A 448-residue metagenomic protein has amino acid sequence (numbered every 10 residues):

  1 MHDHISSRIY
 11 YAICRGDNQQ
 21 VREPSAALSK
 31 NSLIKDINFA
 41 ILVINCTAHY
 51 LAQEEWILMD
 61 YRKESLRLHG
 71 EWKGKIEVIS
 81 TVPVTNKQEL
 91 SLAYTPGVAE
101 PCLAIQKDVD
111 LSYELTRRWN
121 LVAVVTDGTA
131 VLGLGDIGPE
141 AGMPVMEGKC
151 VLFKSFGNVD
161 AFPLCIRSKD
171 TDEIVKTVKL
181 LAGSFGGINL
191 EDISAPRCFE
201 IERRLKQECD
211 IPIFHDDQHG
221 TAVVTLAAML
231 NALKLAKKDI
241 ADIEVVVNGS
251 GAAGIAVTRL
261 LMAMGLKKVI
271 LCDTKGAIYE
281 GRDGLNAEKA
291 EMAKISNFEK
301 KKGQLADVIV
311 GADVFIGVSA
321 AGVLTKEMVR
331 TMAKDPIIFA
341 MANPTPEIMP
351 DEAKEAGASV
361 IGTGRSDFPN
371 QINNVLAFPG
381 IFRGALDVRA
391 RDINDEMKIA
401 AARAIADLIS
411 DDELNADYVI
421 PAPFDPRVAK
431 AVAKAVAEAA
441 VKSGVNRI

Functional and structural regions predicted by a protein language model:
H4, Y11-A12, D17, P24 (+2 more regions): Short terminal hydrophobic/aromatic SLiMs and anchors at protein ends
N38-L58: Short, Lys/Arg-enriched N-terminal segments with co-localized hydrophobic residues within the first ~10-30 amino acids
L58-I213, A433, E438-A439, S443-R447: N-terminal ligand-binding/catalytic initiation module
L132, E140-K154, V223-I316: Glycine-rich phosphate/diphosphate-binding loop of Rossmann-like nucleotide-binding domains
L132-L134, I174, C198, T221-L226 (+5 more regions): Short glycine/serine/threonine-rich phosphate/pyrophosphate-binding segments that cradle anionic phosphate groups
D216-D217, A236-K238, A340-I448: Adenosine-phosphate binding glycine-rich loop
A290-S359, R365-D367: Rossmann-like adenosine-cofactor binding region
